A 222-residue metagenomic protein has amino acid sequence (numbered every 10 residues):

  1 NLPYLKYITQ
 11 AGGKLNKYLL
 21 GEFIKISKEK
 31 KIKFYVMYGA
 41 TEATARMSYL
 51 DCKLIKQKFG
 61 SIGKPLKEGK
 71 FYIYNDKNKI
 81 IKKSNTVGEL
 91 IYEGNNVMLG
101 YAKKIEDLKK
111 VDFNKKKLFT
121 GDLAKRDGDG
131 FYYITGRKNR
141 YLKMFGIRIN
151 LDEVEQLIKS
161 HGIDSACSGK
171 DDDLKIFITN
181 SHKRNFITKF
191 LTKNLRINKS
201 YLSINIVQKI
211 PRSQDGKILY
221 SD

Functional and structural regions predicted by a protein language model:
N1-K58, K70: Gly/Ser/Thr-rich phosphate-binding loop
G12, G39, G63, D122 (+1 more regions): Active-site glycine-centered loops adjacent to acidic/histidine catalytic or metal-binding residues that shape
F34, K70-E93, E106, K110-V111 (+3 more regions): Conserved beta-loop-beta connector loops within the AMP-binding
G60-P65, N114-K116: Short Gly/Pro-enriched turn/cap motifs at secondary-structure boundaries
E89-D152, S160: Conserved ATP-binding/catalytic segment of the ANL
G121-L123, Y141, L157-S181: C-terminal boundary motif of the adenylate-forming
L142, K175, T192-D222: Conserved C-terminal "lid"/linker of ANL adenylate-forming enzymes
H182-K189: Short, conserved charged micro-motifs
